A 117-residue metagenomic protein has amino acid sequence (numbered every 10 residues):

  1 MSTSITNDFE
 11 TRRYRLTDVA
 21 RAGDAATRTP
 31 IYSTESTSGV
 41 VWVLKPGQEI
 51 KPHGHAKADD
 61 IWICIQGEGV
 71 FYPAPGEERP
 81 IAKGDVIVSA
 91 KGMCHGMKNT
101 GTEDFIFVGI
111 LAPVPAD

Functional and structural regions predicted by a protein language model:
M1-S38, K51: A short, N-terminal "cap"/entry segment at the start of jelly-roll beta-barrel domains of the cupin/DSBH fold
A25, V40-H55, K91: Conserved short histidine dyad/triad with adjacent acidic residue
T37, P46, K57-A58, E77 (+2 more regions): A generic "binding-loop/recognition-motif" signal
V41, E103-D117: A short hydrophobic beta-strand segment most commonly corresponding to one strand of the jelly-roll/cupin
V43-K45, A56-F71, I110: Short, conserved beta-strand element in jelly-roll/cupin
I50-P52, F71-Y72, S89, H95-G101: Short beta-strand His + acidic residue motifs that chelate non-heme Fe in jelly-roll/DSBH and cupin folds
P75-K91: Short acidic-glycine-tyrosine-enriched beta hairpin
